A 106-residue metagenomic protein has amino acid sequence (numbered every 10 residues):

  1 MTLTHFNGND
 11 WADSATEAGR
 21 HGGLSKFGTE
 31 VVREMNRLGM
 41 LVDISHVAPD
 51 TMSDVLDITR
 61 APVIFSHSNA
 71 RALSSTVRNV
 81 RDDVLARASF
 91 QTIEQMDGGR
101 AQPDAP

Functional and structural regions predicted by a protein language model:
M1-P106: Extended, charged catalytic domains and RNA/DNA-binding interfaces, predominantly in divalent-metal-using enzymes
